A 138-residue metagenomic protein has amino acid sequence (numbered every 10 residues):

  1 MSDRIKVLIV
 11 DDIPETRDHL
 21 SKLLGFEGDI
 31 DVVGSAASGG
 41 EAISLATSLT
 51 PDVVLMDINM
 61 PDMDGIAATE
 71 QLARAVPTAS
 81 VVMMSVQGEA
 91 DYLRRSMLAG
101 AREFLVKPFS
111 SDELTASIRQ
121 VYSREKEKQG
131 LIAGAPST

Functional and structural regions predicted by a protein language model:
S2-I5, P14-G34: Two-component/phosphorelay signaling modules centered on CheY-like receiver
D11, D57, S85: Active-site residues of response regulator receiver
S38-E41, D64-A67: Acidic catalytic/metal-coordinating carboxylates
L49-L55: Active-site beta3 strand of CheY-like receiver
M60: Receiver (REC) domain active-site loop signature in two-component systems and cognate sites in sensor histidine kinases
T78-G88: A short, hydrophobic beta-strand element within the central beta-sheet of small alpha/beta folds
D91, F109-I118: C-terminal output helix
